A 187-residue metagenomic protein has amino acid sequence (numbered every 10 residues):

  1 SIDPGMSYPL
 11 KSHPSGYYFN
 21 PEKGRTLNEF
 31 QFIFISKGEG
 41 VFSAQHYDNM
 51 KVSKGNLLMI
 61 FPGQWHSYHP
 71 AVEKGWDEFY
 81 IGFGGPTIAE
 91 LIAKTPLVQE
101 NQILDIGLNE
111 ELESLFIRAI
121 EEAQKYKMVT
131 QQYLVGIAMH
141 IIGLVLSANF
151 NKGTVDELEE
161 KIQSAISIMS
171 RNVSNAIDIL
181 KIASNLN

Functional and structural regions predicted by a protein language model:
S1-G5, P21-K23, E122-K125, A148-F150: A short, N-terminal "cap"/entry segment at the start of jelly-roll beta-barrel domains of the cupin/DSBH fold
S1-H13, E159, Q163, S184: Short intrinsically disordered, low-complexity coil segments enriched in acidic
M6-V98: N-terminal regulatory/effector-sensing and dimerization cores that precede helix-turn-helix DNA-binding domains
K23, V98-G107, F150-K152, L180-K181: A ubiquitous short alpha-helical element
S43-A44, H69, G153-T154, I177-I179: Short, hydrophobic secondary-structure boundary micro-motifs
S67, Q102-I103, I168: Conserved beta-strand positions that form and line the central face of beta-propeller blades
G82-E90, I106-S174: An amphipathic alpha-helical interaction segment
I168-N187: Basic/polar phosphate-binding segments, predominantly the helix-turn-helix DNA-binding elements of transcriptional
